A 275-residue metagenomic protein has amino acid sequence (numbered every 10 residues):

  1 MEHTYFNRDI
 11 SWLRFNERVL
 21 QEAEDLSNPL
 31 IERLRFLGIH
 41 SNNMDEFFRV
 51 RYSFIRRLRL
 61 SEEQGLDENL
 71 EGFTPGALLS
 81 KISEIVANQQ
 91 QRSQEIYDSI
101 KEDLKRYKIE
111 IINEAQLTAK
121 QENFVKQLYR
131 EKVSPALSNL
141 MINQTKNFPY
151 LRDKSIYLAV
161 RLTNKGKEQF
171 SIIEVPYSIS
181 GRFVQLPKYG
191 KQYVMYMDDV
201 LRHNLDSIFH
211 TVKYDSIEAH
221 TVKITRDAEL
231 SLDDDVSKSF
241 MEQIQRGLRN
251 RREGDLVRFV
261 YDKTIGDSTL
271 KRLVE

Functional and structural regions predicted by a protein language model:
M1-E275: N-terminal non-catalytic structural scaffold regions of very large proteins
